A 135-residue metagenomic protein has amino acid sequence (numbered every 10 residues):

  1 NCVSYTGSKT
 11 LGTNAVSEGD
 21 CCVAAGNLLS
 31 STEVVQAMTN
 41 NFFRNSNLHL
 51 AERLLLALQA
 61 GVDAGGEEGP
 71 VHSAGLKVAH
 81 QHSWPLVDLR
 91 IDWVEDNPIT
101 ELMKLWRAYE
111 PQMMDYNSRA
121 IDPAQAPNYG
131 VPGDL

Functional and structural regions predicted by a protein language model:
N1-L135: N-terminal nucleophile
